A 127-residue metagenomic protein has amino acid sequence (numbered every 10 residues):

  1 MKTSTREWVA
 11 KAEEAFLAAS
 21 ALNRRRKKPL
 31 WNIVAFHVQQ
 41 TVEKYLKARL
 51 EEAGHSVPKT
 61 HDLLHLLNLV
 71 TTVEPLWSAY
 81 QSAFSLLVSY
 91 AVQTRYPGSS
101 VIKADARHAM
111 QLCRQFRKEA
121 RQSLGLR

Functional and structural regions predicted by a protein language model:
M1-R127: Terminal alpha-helical segments
